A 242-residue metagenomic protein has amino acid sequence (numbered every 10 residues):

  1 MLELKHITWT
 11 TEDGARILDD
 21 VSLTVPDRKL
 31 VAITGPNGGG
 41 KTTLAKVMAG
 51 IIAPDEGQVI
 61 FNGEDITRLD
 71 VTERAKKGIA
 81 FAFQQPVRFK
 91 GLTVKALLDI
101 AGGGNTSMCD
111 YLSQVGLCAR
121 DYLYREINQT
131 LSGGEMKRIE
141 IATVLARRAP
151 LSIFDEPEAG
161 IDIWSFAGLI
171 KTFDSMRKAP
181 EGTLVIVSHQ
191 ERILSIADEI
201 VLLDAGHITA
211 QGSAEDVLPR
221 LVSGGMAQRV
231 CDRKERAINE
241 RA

Functional and structural regions predicted by a protein language model:
L2, I17-D20: Conserved structural motif at the start of ABC-family nucleotide-binding domains
T34-P36: The feature captures the beta-strand-to-loop junction immediately N-terminal to the Walker
A49: Helix-to-loop junction immediately C-terminal to a conserved catalytic motif
G57-E64: Conserved ABC transporter NBD signature motif
D65-A80, L221: ABC ATPase NBD coupling module
Q85, G91-N105: Q-loop/switch helix immediately C-terminal to the Walker
I153-P157: Walker B catalytic motif
